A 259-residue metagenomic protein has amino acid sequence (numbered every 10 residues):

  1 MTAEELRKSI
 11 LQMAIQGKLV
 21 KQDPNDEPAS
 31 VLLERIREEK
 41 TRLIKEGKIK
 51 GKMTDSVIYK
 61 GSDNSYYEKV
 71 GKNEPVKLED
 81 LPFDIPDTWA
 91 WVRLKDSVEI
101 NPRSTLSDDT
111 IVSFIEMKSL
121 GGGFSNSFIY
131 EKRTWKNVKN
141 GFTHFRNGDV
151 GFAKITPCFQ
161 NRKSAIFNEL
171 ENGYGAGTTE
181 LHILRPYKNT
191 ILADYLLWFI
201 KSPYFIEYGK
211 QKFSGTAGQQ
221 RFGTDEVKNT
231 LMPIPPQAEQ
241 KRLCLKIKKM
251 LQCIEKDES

Functional and structural regions predicted by a protein language model:
L6-V76: Extended, domain-scale alpha-helical bundle/helix-rich regions
S9, K18, V76-S104, Q237-C244 (+1 more regions): Non-catalytic DNA-recognition/assembly elements of restriction-modification systems
E74-D80, K95-L106, K118-V150: Sequence-specific dsDNA recognition surfaces
L81-D84, H182-P186, K228-I234: Short, well-ordered beta-strand elements within core beta-sheets of diverse protein domains
T88, D96, N147, N229-L231: Extracellular/lumenal ectodomain signal focusing on beta-strand-rich modules and carbohydrate-recognition contexts
N140-K201, F213, G223-T224: A short beta-sheet element
S202-T230: Specificity-determining recognition surfaces
